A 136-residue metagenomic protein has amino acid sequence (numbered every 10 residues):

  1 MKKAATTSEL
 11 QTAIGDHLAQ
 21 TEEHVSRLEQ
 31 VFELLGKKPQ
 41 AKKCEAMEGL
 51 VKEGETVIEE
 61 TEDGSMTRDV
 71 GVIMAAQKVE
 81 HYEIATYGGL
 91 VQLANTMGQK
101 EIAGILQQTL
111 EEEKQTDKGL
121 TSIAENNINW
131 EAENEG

Functional and structural regions predicted by a protein language model:
M1-G136: Amphipathic alpha-helical hairpins
